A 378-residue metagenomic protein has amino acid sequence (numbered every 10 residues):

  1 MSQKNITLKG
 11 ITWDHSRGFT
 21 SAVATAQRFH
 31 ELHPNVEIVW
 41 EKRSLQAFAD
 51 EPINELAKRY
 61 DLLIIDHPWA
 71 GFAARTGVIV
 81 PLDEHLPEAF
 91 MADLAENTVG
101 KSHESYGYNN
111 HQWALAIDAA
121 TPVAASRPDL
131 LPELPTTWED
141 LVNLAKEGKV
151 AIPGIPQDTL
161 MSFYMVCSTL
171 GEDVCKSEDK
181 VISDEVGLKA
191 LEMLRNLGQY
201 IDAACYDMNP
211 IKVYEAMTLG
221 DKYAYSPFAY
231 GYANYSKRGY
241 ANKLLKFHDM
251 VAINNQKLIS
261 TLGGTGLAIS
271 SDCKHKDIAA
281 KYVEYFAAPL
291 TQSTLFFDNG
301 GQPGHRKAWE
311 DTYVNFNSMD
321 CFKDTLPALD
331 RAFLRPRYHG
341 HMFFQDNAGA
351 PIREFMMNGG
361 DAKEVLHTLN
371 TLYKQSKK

Functional and structural regions predicted by a protein language model:
K4-S16, V36-E41, L62, V150-A151: Short, well-ordered beta-strand elements
H15-N35: Short, polar/charged alpha-helical segment
N35-N97: Extracytoplasmic "Venus flytrap"/periplasmic binding protein-like
A70-V123, E133-L134, H248: Hinge/lid segment of periplasmic solute-binding proteins
W113-I117, P122, D140-K180, V186-K189 (+1 more regions): Extracytoplasmic/periplasmic solute-binding protein
E178-N209, M250: Glycine-centered hinge/linker elements that transmit conformational signals in sensory and ligand-binding systems
Y200-K274: Extracytoplasmic/periplasmic substrate-binding proteins
F297-A350, E354: Long, aromatic- and glycine/proline-rich binding clefts that accommodate carbohydrate-like moieties
